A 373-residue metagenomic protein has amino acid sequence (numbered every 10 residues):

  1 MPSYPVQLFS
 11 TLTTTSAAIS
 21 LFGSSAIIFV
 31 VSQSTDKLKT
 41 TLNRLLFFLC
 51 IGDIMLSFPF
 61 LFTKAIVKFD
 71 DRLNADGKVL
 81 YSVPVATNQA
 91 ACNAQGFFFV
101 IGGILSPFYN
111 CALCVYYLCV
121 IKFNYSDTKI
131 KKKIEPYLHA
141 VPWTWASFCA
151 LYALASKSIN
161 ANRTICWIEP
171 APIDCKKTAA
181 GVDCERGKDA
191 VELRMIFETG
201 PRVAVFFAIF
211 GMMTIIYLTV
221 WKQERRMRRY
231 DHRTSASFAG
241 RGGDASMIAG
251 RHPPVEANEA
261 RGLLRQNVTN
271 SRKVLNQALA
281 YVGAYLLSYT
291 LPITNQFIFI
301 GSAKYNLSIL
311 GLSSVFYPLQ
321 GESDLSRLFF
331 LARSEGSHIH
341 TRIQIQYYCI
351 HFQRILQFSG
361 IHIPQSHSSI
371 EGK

Functional and structural regions predicted by a protein language model:
M1-Q7, T35-K37, A65-D76, V83-A90 (+2 more regions): Membrane-lumen (extracellular) interface motif
V6-F9, G52-L113, L118-D127: Extracellular TM2-ECL1-early TM3 structural module of rhodopsin-like
V6-F9, L38-I54, N88-F99, Y125-S147 (+5 more regions): Class A (rhodopsin-like) GPCR intracellular loop-transmembrane helix junctions and adjacent helical segments
Q7-D36, V115, F207-I216: First transmembrane helix
C111-A112, L118, I196-A236, G283-N295 (+1 more regions): Class A (rhodopsin-like) GPCR signature focused on the TM5-ICL3 interface and adjacent 7TM helical core
C149-K222: Extracellular-loop-to-transmembrane junctions of the mid-late helices
T219-P292: Intracellular effector-coupling site of seven-transmembrane GPCRs, centered on the ICL3-to-TM6 transition
R272-F297, N306-K373: Seventh transmembrane helix
